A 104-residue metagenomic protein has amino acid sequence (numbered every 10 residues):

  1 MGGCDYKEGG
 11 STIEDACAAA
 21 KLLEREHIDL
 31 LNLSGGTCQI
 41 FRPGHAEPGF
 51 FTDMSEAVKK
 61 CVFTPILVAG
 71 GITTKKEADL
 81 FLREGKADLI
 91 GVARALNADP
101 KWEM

Functional and structural regions predicted by a protein language model:
M1-M104: Flavin-dependent oxidoreductase catalytic cores
